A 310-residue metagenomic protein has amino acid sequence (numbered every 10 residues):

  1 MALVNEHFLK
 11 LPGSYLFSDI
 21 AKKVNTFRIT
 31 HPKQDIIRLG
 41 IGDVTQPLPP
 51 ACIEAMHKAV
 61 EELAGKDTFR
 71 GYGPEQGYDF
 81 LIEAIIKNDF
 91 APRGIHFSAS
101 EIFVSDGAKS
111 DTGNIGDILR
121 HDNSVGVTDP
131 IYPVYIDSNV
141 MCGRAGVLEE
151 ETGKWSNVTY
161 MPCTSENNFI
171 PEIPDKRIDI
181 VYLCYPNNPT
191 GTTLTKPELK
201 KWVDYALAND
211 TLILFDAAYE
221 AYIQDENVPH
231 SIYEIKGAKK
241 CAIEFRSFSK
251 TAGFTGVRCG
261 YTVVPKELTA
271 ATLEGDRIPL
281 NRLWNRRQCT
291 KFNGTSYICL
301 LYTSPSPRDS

Functional and structural regions predicted by a protein language model:
A2-D106: N-terminal small-domain helix-loop-helix segment of the aminotransferase-like
I37-L39, G126, T159, L214 (+2 more regions): Hydrophobic/aromatic beta-strand patches that form the interior of the parallel beta-sheet core in alpha/beta enzyme
E61, G65-A206, E220-K236, I243: Conserved core of the PLP fold type I
A208-T211, K240: A short helix->loop->beta-strand "cap" motif at the edges of active sites that frequently abuts
A217: Walker B catalytic acidic pair
V228, E234-L283: Active-site PLP attachment segment
G275, N285-Y297: A short glycine-threonine-serine/GTX helix/turn-capping micro-motif
Y302-D309: Conserved small/polar residues in nucleotide/adenosyl-binding loops
